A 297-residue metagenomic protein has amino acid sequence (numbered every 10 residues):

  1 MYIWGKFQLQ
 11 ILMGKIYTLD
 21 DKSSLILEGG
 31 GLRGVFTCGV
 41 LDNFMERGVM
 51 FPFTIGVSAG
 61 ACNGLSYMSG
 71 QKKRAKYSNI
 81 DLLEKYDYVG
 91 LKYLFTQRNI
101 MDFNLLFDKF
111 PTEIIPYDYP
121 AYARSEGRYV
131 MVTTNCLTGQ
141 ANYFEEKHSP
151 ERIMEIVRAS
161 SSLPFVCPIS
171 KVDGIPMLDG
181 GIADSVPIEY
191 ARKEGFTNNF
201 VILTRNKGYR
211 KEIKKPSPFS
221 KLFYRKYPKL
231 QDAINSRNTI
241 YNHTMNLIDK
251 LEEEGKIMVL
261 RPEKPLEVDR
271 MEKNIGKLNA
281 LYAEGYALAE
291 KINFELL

Functional and structural regions predicted by a protein language model:
Y2-V57, L65-L297: Patatin-like phospholipase
